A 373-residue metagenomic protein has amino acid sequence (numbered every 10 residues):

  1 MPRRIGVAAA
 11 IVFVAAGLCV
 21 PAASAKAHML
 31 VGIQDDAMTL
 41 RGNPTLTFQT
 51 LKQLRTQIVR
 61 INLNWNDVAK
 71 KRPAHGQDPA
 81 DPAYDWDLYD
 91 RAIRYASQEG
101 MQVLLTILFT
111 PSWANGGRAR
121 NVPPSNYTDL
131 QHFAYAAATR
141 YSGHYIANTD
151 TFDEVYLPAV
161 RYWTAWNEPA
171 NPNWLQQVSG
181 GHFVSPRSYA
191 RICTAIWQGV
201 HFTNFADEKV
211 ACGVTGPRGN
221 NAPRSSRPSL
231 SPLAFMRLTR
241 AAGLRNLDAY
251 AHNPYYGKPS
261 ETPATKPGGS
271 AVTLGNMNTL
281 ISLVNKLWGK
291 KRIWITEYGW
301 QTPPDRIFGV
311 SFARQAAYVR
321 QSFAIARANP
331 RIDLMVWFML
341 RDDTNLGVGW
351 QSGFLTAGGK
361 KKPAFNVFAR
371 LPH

Functional and structural regions predicted by a protein language model:
M1-A10: Bacterial N-terminal signal peptides that target proteins for export
A15-A23: C-terminal segment of classical bacterial N-terminal signal peptides
A25-I58, N62-N64: Boundary/entry segment of secreted carbohydrate-active catalytic domains
H28-G32, Q57-R60, G100-L104, V160-T164 (+4 more regions): Structural preference for beta-strand elements that scaffold enzyme active sites
R41-T45, Q49, Q131, Y135-R161 (+2 more regions): Noncatalytic carbohydrate-binding groove/subsite architecture in carbohydrate-active enzymes
L51-K52, S97, R240-G243, R327-A328: Non-catalytic positions within long, well-ordered alpha-helices that form the structural scaffold/packing of enzyme
L54-S225, Y255-G257, R341-D343: Substrate-binding cleft and catalytic face of glycoside hydrolase catalytic domains, especially the flexible beta-alpha
A159-T164, P169, W174, P303-H373: Aromatic-rich peripheral "rim/lid" segments of glycoside hydrolase catalytic domains that contact and position glycan
